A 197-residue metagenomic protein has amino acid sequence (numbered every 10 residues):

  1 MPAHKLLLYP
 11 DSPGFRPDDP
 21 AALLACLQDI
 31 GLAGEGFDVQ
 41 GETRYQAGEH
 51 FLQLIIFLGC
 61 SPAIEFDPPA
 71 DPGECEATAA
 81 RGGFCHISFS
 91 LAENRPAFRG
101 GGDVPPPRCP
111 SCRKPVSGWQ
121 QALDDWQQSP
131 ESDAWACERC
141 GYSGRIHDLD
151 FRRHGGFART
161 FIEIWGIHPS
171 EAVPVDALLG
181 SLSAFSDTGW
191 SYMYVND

Functional and structural regions predicted by a protein language model:
M1-G100: N-terminal alpha-helical interaction blocks
M1-L7, Q127-S129, R152-A158: His-enriched metal-coordination microenvironments in redox/metal-binding proteins
L7-Y9, P110, F161-W165: Residues in well-ordered beta-strands of folded domains
L23, L27-Q28, P115, A177-S183: Amphipathic alpha-helical segments
F37-D38, L123, M193: Short, flexible/disordered secondary-structure transition segments
D67, S117-W119, W165: A structural detector for beta-sheet-dominated domains
H86-H154: Cys/His-rich short segments
A136-D197: Long, charge-rich boundary regions
